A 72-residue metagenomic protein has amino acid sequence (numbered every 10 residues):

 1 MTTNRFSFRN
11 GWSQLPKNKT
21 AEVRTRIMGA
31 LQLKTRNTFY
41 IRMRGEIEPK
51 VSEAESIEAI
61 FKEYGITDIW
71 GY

Functional and structural regions predicted by a protein language model:
M1-R26, I66-G71: A short, Lys/Arg-rich alpha-helix, primarily the initiator
T3-N4, Q32, F61: Non-catalytic effector/regulatory segments
G29: Alpha-helical residues within the helix-turn-helix
Q32-T35, G65: Short alpha-helix boundary/capping elements
K34-P49: Recognition helix of helix-turn-helix/homeodomain-like DNA-binding domains that insert into the DNA major groove
V51-D68: DNA major-groove recognition helix of helix-turn-helix/homeodomain DNA-binding modules
